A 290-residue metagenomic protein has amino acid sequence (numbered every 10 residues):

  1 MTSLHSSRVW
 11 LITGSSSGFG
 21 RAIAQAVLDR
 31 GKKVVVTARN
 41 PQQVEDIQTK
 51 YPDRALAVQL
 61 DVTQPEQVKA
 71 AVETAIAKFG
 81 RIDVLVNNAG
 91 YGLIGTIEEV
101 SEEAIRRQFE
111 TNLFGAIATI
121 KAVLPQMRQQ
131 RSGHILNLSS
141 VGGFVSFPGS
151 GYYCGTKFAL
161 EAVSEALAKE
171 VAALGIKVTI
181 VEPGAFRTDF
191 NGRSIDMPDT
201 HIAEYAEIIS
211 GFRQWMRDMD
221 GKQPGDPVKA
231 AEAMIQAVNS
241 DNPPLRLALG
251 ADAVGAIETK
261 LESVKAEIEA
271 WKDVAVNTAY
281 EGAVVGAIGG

Functional and structural regions predicted by a protein language model:
V9, G14-G18, N40: Conserved glycine-rich cofactor-binding loop
R30-D46: Conserved glycine-rich Rossmann-like NAD(P)H-binding loop of the short-chain dehydrogenase/reductase
L60-A70, E102-E103: The beta1-alpha1 cofactor-binding region of Rossmann-like NAD(H)/NADP(H)-dependent oxidoreductases
T96-I97, A104-R106: Substrate-binding pocket helix/loop in short-chain dehydrogenase/reductase
I120, T156: Active-site helix of classical SDR
S140: Residue(s) in the substrate-gating loop at a strand-loop-helix junction that position the organic substrate next
A173-P244: SDR active-site lid
